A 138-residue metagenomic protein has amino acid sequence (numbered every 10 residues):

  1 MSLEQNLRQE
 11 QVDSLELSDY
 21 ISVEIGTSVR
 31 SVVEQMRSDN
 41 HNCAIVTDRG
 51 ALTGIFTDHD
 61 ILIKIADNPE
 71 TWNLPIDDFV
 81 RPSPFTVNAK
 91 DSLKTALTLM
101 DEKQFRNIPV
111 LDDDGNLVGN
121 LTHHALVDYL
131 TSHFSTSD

Functional and structural regions predicted by a protein language model:
M1-D138: Tandem CBS (Cystathionine beta-synthase) repeat/Bateman regulatory domains
